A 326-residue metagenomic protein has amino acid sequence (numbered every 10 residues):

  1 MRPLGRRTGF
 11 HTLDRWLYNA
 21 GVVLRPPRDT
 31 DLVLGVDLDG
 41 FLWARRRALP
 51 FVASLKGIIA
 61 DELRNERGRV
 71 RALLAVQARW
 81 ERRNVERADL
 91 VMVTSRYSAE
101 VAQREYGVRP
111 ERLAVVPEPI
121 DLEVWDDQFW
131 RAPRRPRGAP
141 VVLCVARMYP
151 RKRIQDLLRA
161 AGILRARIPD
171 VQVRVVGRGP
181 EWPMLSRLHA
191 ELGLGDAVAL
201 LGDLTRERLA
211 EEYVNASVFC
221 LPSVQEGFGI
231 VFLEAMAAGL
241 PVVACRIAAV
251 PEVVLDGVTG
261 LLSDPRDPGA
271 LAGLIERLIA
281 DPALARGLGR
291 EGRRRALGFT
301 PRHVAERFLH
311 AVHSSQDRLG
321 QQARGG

Functional and structural regions predicted by a protein language model:
A72-V91, E100: Membrane-proximal helix-turn-helix segments that form the acceptor-binding/catalytic region of lipid-linked
Y97, P119: Carbohydrate-associated surface elements
R134-K152, L158-A161: Conserved donor-binding/catalytic core segment of Leloir-type glycosyltransferases
S186-L204: Nucleotide-activated donor-binding/catalytic signature segment of Leloir-type glycosyltransferases, i.e., the conserved
D203-L204, E211-A216: Short alpha-helical donor nucleotide-sugar binding micro-motif in glycosyltransferases
V224: Aromatic "clamp/platform" in nucleotide-sugar-dependent glycosyltransferases that forms part of the donor/acceptor
P241-A244, V254: Short hydrophobic beta-strand element within catalytic cores of glycosyltransferases and related nucleotide-activated
D256-G257, L261-P268, R277-P282: Conserved acidic donor-binding segment of nucleotide-sugar-dependent glycosyltransferases
